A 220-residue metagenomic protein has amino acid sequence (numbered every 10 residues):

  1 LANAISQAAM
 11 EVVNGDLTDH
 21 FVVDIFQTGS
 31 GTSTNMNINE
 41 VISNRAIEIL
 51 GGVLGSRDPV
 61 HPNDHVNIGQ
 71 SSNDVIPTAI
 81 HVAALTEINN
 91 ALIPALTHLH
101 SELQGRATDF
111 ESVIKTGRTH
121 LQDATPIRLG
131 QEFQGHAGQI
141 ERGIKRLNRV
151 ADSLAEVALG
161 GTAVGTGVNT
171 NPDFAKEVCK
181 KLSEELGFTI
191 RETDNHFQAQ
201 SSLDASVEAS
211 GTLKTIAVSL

Functional and structural regions predicted by a protein language model:
L1-L220: Conserved, well-structured ligand/cofactor-binding cores
